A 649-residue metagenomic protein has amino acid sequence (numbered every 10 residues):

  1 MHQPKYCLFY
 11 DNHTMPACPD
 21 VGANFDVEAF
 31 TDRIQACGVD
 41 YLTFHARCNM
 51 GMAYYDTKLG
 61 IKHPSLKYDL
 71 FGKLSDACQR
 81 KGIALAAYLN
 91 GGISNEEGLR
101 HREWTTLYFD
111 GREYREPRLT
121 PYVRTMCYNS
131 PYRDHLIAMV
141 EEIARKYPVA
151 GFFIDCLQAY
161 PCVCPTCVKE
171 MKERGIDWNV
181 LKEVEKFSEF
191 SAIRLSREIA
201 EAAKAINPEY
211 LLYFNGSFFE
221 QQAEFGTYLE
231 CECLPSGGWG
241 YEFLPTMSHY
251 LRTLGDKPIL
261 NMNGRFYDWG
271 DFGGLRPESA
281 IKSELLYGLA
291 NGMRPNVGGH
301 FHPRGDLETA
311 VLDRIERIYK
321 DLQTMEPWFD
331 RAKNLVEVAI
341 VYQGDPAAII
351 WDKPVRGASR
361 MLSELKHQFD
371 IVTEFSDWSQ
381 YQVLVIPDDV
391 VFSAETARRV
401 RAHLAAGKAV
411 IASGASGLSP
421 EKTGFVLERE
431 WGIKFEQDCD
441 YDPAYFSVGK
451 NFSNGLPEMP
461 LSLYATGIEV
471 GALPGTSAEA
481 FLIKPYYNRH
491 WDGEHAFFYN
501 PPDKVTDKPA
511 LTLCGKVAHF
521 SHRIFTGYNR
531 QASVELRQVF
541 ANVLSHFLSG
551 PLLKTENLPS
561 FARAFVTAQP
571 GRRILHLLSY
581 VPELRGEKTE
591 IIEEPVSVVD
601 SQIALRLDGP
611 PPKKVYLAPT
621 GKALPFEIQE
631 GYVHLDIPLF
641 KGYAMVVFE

Functional and structural regions predicted by a protein language model:
M1-C18, G111-V123, L254-W269: N-terminal small/glycine-rich loop or linker at the start of catalytic domains across soluble metabolic enzymes
M1-M52, L74, K81-I83: N-terminal structural segment of carbohydrate-active enzymes
H2-P4, R33, Y41, P64 (+6 more regions): Carbohydrate-binding surfaces of carbohydrate-active enzymes
Q3-C7, V39-A46, D69-E116, F153 (+1 more regions): Glycine-rich, aromatic-flanked loop segments that form ligand/cofactor-binding clefts across common enzyme folds
D11-H13, T43-G51, L89-E96, F153-V163 (+4 more regions): Short, solvent-exposed turn/loop segments enriched in Gly/Ser/Thr/Pro and often Arg
N12-F25, P121-H135, W269-E278: Active-site mouth loops of central-metabolism enzymes
C18, A87-Y147, E185, S196-R197: Active-site-adjacent "subsite" loops/lids of carbohydrate-active enzymes
Y54-L66, G91-T120, I154-N179, V426-E430: Aromatic- and acidic-residue-enriched segments that line the glycan-binding/catalytic groove of carbohydrate-active
